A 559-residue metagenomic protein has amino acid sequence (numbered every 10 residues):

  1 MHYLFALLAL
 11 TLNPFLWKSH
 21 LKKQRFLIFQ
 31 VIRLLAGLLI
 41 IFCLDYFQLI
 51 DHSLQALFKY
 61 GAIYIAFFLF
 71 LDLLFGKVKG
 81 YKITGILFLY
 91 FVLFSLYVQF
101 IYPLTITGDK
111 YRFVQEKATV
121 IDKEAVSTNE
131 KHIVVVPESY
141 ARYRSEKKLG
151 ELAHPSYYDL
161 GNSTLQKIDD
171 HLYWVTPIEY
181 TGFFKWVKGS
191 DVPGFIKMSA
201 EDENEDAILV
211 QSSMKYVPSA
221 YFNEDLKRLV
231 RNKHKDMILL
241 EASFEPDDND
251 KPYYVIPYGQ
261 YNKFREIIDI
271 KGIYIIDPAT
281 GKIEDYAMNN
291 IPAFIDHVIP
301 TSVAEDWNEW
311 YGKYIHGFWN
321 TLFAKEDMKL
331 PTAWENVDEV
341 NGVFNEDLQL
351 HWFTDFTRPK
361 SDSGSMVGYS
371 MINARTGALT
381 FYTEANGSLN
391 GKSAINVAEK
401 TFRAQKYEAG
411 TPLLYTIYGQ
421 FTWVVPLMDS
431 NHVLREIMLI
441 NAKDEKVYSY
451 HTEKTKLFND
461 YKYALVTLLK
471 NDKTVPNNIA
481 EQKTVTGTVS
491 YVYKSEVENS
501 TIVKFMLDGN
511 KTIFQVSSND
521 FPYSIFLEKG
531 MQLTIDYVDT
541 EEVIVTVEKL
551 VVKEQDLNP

Functional and structural regions predicted by a protein language model:
Y3-P559: Soluble extracytoplasmic regions of secretory-pathway and membrane proteins
